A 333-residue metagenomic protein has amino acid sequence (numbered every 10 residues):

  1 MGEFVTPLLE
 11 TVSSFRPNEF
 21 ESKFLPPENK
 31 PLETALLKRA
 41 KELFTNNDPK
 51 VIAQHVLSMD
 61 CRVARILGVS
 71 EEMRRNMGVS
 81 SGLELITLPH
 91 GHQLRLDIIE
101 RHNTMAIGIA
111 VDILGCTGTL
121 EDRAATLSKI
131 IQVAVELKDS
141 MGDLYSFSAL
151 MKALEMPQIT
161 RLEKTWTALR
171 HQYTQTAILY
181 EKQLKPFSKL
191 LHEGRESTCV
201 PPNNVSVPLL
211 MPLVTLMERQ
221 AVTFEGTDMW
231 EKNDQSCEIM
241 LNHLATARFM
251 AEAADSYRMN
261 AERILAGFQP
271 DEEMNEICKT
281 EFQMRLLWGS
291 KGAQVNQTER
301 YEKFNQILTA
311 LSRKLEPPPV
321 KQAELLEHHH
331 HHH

Functional and structural regions predicted by a protein language model:
M1-F147: Extended cytosolic scaffolds built from alpha-helical repeats
G2-P27, E33-A35, P157-T160, W166-H333: Intrinsically disordered, proline- and charge-rich regulatory regions of large eukaryotic scaffolds/adaptors
T119-E121, M151, K232-N233: Short secondary-structure boundary micro-motifs
K129, L150-M156, L169: Hydrophobic repeat-domain scaffold segments
M141-G142, E155-I159: Short alpha-helix boundary/capping elements
S148, E163: Glycine-rich, histidine-containing beta strand-loop boundary motifs that form or position
